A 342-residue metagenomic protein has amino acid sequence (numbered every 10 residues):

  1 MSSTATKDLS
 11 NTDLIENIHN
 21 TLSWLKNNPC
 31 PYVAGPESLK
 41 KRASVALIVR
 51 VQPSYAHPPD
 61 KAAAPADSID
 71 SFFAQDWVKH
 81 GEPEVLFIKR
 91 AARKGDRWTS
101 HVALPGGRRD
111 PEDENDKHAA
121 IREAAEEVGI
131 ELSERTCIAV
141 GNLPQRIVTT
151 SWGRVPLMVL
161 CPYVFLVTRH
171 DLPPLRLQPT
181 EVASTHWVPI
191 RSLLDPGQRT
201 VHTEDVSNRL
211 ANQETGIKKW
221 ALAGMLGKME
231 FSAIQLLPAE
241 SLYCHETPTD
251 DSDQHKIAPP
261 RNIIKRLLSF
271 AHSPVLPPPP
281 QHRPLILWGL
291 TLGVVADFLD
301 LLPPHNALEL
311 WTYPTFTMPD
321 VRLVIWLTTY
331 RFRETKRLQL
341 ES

Functional and structural regions predicted by a protein language model:
M1-P174, P179-V182, V188-S342: N-terminal leader/linker segments that precede catalytic domains of diphosphate-processing enzymes
